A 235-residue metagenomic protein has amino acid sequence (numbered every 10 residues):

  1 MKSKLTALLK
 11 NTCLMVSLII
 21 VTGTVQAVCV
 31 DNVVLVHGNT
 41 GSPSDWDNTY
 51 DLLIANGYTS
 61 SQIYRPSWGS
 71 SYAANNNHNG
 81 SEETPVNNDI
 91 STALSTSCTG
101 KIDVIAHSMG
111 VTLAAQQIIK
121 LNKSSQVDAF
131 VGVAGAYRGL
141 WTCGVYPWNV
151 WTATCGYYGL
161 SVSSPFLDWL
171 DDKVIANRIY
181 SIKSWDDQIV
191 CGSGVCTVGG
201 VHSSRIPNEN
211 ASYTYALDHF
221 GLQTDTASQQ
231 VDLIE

Functional and structural regions predicted by a protein language model:
M1-L8: N-terminal secretory signal peptides that target proteins for export/translocation
L9-K10, D186: Residue-level micro-sites within transmembrane alpha helices that shape and flank functional polar/acidic positions
K10-V21: Bacterial N-terminal signal peptides
A27-E235: Lipid deacylating catalytic domains
